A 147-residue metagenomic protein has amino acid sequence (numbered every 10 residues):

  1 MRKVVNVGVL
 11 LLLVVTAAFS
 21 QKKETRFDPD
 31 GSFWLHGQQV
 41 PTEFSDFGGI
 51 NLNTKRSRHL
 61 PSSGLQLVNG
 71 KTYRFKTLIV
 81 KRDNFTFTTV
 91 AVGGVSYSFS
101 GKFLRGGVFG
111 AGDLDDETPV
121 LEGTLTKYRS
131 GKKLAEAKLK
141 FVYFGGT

Functional and structural regions predicted by a protein language model:
M1-G8: Bacterial N-terminal signal peptides that target proteins for export
K3, F19-S20: Short, low-complexity interaction segments enriched in Ser/Thr/Pro/Gly
V9-L12, G93: Residues at the start of alpha-helices and the adjacent loop-to-helix junctions
L11-F19: Hydrophobic h-region of N-terminal signal peptides that target proteins for export in Gram-negative bacteria
K22-T147: Central antiparallel beta-sheet cores of small beta-barrel/beta-sandwich binding domains
